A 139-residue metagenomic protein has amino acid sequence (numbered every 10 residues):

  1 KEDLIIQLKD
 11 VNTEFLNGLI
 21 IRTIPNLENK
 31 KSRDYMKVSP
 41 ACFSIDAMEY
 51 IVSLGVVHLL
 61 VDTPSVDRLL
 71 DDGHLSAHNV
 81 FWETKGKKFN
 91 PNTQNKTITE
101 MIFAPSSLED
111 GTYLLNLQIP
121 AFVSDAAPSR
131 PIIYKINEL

Functional and structural regions predicted by a protein language model:
K1-L139: Active-/binding-site microenvironments in catalytic and ligand-binding cores
